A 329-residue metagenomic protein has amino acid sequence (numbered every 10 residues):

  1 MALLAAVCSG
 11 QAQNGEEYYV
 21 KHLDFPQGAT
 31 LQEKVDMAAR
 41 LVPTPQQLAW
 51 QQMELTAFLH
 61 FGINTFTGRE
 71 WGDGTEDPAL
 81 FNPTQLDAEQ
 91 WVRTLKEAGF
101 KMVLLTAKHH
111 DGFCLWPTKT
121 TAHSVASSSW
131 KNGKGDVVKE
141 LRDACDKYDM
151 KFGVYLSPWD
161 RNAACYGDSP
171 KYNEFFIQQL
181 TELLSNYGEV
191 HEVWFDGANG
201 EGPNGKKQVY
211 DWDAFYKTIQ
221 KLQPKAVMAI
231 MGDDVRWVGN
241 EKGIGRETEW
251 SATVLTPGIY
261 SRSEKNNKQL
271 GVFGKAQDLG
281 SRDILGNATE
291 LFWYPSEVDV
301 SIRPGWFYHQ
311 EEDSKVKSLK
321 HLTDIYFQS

Functional and structural regions predicted by a protein language model:
M1-G15: Bacterial Sec-dependent N-terminal signal peptides
A12-S329: Mature catalytic domains of secreted/periplasmic carbohydrate-active enzymes
